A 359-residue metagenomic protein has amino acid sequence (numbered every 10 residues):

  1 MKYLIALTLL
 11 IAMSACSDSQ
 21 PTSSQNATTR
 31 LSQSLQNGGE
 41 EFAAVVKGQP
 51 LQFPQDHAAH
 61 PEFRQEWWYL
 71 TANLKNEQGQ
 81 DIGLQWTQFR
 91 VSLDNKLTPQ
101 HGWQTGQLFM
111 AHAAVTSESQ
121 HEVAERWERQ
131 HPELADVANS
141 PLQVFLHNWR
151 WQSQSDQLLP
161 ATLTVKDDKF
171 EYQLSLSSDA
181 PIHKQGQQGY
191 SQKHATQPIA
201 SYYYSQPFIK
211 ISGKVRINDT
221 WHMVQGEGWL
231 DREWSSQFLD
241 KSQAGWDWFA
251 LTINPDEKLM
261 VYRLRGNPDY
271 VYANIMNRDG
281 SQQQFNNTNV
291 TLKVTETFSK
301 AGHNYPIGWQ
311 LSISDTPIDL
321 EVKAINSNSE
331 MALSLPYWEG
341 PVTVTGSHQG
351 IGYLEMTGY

Functional and structural regions predicted by a protein language model:
K2-L7: Sec-dependent signal peptide recognition, specifically the positively charged N-region followed immediately by
C16-Y359: Targeting-peptide/extracellular-domain and disordered-appendage signature
